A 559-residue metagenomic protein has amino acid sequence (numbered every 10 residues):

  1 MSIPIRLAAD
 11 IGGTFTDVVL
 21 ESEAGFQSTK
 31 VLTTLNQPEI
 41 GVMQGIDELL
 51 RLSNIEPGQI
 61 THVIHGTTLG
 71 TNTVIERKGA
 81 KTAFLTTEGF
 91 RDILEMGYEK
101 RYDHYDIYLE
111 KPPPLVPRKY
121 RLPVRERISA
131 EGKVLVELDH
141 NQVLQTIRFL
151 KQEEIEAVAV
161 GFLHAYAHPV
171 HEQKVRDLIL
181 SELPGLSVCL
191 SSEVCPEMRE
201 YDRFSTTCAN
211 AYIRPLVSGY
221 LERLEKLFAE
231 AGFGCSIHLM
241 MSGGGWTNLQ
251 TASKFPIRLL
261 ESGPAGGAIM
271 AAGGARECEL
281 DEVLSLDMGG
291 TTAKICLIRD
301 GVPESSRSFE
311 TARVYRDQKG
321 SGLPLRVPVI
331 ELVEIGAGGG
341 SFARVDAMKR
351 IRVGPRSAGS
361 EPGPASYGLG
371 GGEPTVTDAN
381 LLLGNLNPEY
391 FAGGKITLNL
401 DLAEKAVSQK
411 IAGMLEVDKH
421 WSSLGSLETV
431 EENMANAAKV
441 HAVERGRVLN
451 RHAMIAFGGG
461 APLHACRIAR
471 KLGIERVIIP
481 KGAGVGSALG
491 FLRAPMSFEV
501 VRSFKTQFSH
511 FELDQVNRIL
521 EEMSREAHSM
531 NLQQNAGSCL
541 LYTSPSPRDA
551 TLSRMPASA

Functional and structural regions predicted by a protein language model:
M1-A83, S129, V136-A159, E172-S191 (+11 more regions): N-terminal glycine/serine-rich phosphate-binding loop of ATP-dependent small-molecule kinases, especially carbohydrate
E23-Q27, L115-V134, Y201-C208, T247-F255 (+2 more regions): Gly-rich Lys/Arg/Thr-decorated short loops/hinges at beta-loop-alpha junctions or inter-strand turns that position
A80-K133, S191-C195, G490: Active-site phosphate-binding/coordination module
F162-H171, M241-G245, T429-V430, H452-R467: Glycine-rich phosphate-binding loops at beta-strand->alpha-helix junctions
A272, R276-L286, A453-E512: Catalytic phosphate/nucleotide-handling subdomain of diverse soluble enzymes
A293, E331, G338-L400: Mobile "lid/hinge" segments at catalytic clefts and subdomain interfaces of large enzymes
S308-R350, R470, I474, H510-S538: Phosphate/diphosphate-binding loops
Y542-D549: Conserved small/polar residues in nucleotide/adenosyl-binding loops
